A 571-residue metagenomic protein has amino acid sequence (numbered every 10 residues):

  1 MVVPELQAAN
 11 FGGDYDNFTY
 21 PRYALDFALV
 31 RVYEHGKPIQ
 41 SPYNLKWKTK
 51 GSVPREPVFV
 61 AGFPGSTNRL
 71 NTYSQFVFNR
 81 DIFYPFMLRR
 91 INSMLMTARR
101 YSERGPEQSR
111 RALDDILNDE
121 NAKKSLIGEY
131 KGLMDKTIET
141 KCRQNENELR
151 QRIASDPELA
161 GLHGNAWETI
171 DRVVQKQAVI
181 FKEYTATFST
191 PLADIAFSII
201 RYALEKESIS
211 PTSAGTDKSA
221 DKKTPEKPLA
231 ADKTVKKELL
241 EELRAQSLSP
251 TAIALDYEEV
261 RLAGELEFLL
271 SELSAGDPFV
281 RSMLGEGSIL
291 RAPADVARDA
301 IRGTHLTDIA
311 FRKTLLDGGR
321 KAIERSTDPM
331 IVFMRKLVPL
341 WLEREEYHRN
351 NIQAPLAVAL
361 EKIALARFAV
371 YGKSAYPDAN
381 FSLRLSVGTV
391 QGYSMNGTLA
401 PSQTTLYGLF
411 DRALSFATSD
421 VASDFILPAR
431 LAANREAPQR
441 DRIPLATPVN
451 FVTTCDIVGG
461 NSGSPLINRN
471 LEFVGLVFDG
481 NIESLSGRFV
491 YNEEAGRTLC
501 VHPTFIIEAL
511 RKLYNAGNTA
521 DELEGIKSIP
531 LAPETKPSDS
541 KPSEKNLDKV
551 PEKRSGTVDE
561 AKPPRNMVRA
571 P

Functional and structural regions predicted by a protein language model:
M1-P571: Terminal presequence/propeptide segments associated with secretion/organelle targeting and zymogen/polyprotein
